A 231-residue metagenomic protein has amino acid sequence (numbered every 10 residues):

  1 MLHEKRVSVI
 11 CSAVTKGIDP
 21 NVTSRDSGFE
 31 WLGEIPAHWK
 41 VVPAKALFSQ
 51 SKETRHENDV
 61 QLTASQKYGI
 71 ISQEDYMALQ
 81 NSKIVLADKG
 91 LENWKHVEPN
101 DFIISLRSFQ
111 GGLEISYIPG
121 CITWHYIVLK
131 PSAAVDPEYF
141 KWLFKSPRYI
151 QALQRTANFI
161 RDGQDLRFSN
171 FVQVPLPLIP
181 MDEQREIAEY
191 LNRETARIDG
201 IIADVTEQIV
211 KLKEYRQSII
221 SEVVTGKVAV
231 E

Functional and structural regions predicted by a protein language model:
M1-V22, L178-E231: Amphipathic alpha-helical coiled-coil/heptad-repeat segments
D26-E57, Q173, R185: Non-catalytic DNA-recognition/assembly elements of restriction-modification systems
K45-D59, S65-P99: Sequence-specific dsDNA recognition surfaces
E57-K67, K95-H96, E114-W124, P131-V135: Short, surface-exposed loop/turn microsegments at beta-strand edges and helix-strand junctions
V85-L91, I160, R185, A203: Short, solvent-exposed loop/turn positions at domain surfaces that link secondary-structure elements or cap domain
K95-S105, E138-L143: Polybasic, glycine- and aromatic-enriched phosphate-binding surface used to engage nucleic acids
L106-R107, G120-I127, I160-R185: A short glycine-rich beta-alpha junction/loop motif
S108-G112: Short, charged beta-turn/beta-strand-edge "cap" motif at the junction between a beta-strand and an adjacent loop
